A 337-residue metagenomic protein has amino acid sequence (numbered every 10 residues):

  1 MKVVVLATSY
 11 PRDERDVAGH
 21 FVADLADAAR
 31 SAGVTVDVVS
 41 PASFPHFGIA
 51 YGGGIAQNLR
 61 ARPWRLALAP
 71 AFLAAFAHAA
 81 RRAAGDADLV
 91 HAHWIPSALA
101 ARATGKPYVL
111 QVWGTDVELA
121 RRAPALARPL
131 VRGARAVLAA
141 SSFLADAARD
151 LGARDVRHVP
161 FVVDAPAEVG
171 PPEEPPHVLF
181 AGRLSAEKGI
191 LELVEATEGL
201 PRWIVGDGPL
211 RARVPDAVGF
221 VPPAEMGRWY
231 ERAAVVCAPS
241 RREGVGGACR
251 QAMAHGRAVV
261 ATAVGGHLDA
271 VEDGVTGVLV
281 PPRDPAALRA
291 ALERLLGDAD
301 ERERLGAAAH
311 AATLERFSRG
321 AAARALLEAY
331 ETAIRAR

Functional and structural regions predicted by a protein language model:
M1-P45, G85: N-terminal subdomain of nucleotide-sugar transferases
V4, L138, V163, G170-K188 (+1 more regions): Conserved donor-binding/catalytic core segment of Leloir-type glycosyltransferases
S40, L110-W113, V117, A127-E168 (+1 more regions): Donor nucleotide-sugar binding/catalytic pocket of nucleotide-sugar-dependent glycosyltransferases
A92-S97: Short His-centered aromatic/hydrophobic patch
V131, V221, R228-A233: Short alpha-helical donor nucleotide-sugar binding micro-motif in glycosyltransferases
R241: Aromatic "clamp/platform" in nucleotide-sugar-dependent glycosyltransferases that forms part of the donor/acceptor
A258-A261, V271: Short hydrophobic beta-strand element within catalytic cores of glycosyltransferases and related nucleotide-activated
D273-G274, V278-P285, R294-A299: Conserved acidic donor-binding segment of nucleotide-sugar-dependent glycosyltransferases
